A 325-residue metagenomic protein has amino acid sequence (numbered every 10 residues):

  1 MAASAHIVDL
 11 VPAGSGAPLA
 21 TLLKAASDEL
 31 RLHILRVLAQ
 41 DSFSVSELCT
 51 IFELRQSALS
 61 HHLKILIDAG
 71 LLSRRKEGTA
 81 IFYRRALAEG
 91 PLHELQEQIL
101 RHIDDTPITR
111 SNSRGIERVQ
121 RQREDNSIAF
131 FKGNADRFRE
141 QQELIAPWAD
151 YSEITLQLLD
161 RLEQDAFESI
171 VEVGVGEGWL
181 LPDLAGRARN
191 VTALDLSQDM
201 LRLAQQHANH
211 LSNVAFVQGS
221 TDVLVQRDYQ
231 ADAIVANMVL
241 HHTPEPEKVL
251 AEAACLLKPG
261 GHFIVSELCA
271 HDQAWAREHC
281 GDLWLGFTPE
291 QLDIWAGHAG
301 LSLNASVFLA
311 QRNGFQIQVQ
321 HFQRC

Functional and structural regions predicted by a protein language model:
A2-V11, G90-R137: Amphipathic alpha-helical dimerization/coiled-coil segments that flank or bridge DNA-binding/regulatory modules
G14-A58, I81-A88: N-terminal helix-turn-helix DNA-binding core of bacterial DNA-binding proteins
A146-F167: Conserved alpha-helix/loop element of class I SAM-dependent methyltransferases that forms part of the SAM/SAH-binding
S169-V171, V175-V223: Class I SAM-dependent methyltransferase SAM/SAH-binding core
D222-I234: A short acidic, Gly/Pro-enriched loop at the edge of an enzyme's catalytic core that lines a small-molecule cofactor
A233-E245: A short SAM/SAH-binding and catalytic strip from SAM-dependent methyltransferases
E247-H262: A short glycine-rich, Lys/Arg-flanked "PGG" loop and its adjoining helix->strand segment in the class I
H262-Q320: C-terminal alpha-helical "lid/dimerization" subdomain adjacent to the S-adenosyl-L-methionine
